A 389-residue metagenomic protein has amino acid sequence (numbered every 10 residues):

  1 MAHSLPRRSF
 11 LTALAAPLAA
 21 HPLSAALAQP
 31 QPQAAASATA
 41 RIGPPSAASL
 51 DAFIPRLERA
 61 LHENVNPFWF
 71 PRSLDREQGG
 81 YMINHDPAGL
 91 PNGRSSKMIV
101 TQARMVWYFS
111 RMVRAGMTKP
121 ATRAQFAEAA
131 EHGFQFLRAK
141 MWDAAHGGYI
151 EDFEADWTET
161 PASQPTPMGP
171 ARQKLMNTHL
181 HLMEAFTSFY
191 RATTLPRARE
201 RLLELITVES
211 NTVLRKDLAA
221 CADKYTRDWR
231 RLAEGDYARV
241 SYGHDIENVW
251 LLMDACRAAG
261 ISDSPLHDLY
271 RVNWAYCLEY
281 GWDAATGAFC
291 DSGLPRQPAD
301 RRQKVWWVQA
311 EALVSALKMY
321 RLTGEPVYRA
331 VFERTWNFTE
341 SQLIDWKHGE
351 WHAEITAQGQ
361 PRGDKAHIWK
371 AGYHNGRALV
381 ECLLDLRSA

Functional and structural regions predicted by a protein language model:
A2-L18: N-terminal secretory signal peptides and thylakoid transit peptides that target proteins across membranes
A19-L23: Hydrophobic membrane-targeting signal helices
A25-A389: Glycan-recognition and catalytic cores of secretory/periplasmic carbohydrate-active enzymes
